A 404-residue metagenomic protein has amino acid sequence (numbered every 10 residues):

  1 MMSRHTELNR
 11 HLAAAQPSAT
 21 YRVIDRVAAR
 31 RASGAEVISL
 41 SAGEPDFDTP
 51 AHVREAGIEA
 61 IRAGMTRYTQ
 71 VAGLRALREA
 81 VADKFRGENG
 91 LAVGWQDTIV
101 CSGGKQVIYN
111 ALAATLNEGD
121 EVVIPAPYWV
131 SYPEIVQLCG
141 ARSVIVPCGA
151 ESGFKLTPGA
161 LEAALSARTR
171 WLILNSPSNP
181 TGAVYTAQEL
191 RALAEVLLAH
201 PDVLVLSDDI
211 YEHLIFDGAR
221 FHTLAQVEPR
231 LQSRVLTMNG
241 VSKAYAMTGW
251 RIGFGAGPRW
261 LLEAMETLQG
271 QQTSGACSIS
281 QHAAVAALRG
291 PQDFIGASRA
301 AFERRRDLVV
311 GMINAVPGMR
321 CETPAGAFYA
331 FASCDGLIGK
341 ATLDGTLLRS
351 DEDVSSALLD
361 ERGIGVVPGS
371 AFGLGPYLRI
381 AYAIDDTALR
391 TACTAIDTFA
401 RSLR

Functional and structural regions predicted by a protein language model:
M1-L8, L12, Q16-S18, V23 (+3 more regions): PLP-dependent class I/II
I38-D46, E59-R78: A glycine-/small-polar-enriched, mobile loop at the entrance of the PLP active site in fold-type I
